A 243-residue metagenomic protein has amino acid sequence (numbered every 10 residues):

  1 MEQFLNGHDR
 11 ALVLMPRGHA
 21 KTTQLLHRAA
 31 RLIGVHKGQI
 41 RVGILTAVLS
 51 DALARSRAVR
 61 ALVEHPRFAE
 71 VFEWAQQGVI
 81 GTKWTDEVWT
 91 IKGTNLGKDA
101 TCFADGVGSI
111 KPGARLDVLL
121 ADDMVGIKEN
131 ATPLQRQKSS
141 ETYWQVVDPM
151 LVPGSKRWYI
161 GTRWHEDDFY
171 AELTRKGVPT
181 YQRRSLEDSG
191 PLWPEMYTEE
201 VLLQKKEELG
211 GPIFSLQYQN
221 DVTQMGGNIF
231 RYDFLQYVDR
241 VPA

Functional and structural regions predicted by a protein language model:
M1-L5: Pre-Walker A adenine-sensing motif
H8-R28: Walker A/P-loop
R10-L12, R41-G43, T101, V118 (+1 more regions): Residue-level preference for the first positions of well-ordered beta-strands
L25-K37: Walker A/P-loop NTP-binding motif
L45-G108: Conserved nucleotide-state-sensing and coupling region of NTP-binding domains
T85-V146: Conserved RecA-like ASCE ATPase "motif II neighborhood" in helicase/translocase motors
L134-P191: ASCE P-loop NTPase helicase motor core
G190-A243: ATPase catalytic-site recognition across NTP-hydrolyzing enzymes
